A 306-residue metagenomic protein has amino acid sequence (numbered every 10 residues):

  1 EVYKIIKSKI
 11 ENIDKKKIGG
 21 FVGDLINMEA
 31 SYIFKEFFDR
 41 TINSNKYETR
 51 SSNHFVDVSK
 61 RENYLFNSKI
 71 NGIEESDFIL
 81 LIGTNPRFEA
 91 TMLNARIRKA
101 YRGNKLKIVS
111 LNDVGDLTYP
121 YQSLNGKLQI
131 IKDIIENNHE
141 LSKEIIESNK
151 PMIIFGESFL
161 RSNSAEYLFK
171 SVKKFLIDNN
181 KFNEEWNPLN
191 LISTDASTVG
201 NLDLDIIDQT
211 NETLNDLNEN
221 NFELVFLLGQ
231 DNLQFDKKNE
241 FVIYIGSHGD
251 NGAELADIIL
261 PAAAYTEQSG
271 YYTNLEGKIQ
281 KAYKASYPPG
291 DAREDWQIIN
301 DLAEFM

Functional and structural regions predicted by a protein language model:
E1-G23: Catalytic P-loop NTP-binding/switch module of NTPases
Y3-I10, F34, I135, V172: A generic alpha-helix structural signal
K9-E11, K17, M28-E29, E36-K46 (+1 more regions): Long, structured ligand/cofactor-binding scaffold of large enzymes
G19-N27, G156-R161: Conserved short loop/turn motifs at secondary-structure junctions
N27-K35, N163-Y167: Short glycine/threonine-rich loop-to-helix capping motif typified by GTGT followed within a few residues by an Asp-Pro
K35-E36, P120: Helical cap/lid subdomains and adjacent loops of hydrolase enzymes that gate the active-site channel and determine
T41, Y47-M306: Non-catalytic alpha/beta scaffold blocks inside enzyme catalytic domains
